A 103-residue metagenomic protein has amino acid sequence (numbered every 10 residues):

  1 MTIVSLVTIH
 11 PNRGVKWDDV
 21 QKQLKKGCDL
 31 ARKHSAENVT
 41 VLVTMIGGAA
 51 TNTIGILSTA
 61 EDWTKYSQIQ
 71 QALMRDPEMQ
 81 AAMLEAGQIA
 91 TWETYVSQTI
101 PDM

Functional and structural regions predicted by a protein language model:
M1-E78, E85-M103: Short S/T/G/P-rich N-terminal loop/turn motif that feeds into the first structured element of a domain
